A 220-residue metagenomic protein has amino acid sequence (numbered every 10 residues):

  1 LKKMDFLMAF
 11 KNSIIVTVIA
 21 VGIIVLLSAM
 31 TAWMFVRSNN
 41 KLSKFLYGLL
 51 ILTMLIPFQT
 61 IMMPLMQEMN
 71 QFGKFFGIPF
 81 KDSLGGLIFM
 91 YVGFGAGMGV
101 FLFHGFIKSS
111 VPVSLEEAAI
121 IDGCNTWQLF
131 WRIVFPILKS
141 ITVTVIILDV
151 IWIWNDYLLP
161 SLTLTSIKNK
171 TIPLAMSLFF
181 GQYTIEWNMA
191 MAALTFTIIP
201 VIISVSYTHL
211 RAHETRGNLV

Functional and structural regions predicted by a protein language model:
L1-R216: A structural signal for multi-pass alpha-helical bundles of membrane permease subunits that mediate small-molecule
